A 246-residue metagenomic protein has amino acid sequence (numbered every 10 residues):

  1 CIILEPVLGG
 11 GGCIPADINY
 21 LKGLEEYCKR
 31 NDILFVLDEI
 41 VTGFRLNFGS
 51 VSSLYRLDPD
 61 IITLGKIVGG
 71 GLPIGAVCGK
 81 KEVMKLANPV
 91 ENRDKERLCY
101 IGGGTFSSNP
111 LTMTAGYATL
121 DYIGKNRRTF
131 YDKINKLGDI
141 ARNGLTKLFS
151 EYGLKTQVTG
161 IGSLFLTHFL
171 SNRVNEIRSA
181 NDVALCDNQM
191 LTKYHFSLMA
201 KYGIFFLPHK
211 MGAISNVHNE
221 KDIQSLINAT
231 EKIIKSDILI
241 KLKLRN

Functional and structural regions predicted by a protein language model:
C1-N246: Conserved N-terminal phosphate-binding loop of PLP-dependent enzymes in the Aspartate aminotransferase
